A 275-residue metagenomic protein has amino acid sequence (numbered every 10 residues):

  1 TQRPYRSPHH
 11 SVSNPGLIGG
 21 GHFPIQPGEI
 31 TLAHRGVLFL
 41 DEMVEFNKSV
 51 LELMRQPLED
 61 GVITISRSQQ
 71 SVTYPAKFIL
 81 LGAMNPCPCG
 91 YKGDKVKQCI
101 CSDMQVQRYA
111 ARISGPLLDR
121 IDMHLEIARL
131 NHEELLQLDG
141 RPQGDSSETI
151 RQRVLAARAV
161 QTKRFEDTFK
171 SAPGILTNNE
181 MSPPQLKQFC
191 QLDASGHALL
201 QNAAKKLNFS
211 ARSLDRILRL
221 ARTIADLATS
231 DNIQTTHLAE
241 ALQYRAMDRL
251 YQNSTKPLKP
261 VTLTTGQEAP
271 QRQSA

Functional and structural regions predicted by a protein language model:
T1-L51, Q56, D60-T73, I79: Switch/coupling sub-region of P-loop NTPases
S7, Y74, A172, K256-K259 (+1 more regions): Intrinsic-disorder/low-complexity coil detector
S11, F78, Y91, D119 (+2 more regions): A generic alpha-helix propensity feature with a strong bias for hydrophobic helices
I25, K48-Y251: Basic, amphipathic alpha-helical bundle interface domains used for macromolecular binding and assembly
Q243-A275: Short, charged, intrinsically disordered terminal tails
